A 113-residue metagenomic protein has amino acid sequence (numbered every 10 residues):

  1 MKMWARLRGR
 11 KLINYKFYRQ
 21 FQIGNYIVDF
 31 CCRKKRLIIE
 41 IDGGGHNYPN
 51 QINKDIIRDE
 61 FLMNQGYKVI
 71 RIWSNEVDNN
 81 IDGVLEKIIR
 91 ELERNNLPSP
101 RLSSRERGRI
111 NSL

Functional and structural regions predicted by a protein language model:
M1-S104, R109-L113: Nucleic-acid endo/exonuclease domains
